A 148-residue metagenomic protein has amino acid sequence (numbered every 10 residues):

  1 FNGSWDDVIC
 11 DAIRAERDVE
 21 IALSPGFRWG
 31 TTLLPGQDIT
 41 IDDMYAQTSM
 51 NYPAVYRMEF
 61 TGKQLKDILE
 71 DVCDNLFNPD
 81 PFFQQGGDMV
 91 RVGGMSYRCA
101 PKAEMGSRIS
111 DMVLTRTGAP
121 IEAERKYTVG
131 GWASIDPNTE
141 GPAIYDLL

Functional and structural regions predicted by a protein language model:
G3, D7-L148: Feature captures C-terminal
